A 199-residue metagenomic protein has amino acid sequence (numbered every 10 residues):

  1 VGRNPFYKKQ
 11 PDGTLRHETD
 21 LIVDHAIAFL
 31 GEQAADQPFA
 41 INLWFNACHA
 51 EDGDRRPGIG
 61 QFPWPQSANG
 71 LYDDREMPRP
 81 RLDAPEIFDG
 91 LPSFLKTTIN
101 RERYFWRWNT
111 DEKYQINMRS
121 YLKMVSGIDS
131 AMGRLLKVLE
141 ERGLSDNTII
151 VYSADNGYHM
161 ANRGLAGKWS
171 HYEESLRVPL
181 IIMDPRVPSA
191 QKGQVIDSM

Functional and structural regions predicted by a protein language model:
G2-D20, I27-Q37, N42-M199: Active-site-proximal cap/lid insertion segments
